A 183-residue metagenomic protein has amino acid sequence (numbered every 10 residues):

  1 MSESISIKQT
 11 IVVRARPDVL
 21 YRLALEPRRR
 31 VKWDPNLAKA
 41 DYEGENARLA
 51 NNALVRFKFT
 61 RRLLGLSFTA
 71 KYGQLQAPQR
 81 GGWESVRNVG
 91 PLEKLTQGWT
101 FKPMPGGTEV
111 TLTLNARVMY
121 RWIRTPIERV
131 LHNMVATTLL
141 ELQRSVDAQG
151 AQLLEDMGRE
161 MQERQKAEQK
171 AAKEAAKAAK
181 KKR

Functional and structural regions predicted by a protein language model:
M1-A50, E141, R164-R183: Hydrophobic ligand-binding cavity/cleft-lining segments
S4-T10, L54, S67, R80 (+2 more regions): Intrinsic-disorder/low-complexity, polar/charged segments enriched in Ser/Thr/Lys/Arg/Asp/Glu/Gln
Q9-I11, Y42, F68-Q74, S85-R87 (+1 more regions): Hydrophobic/aromatic beta-strand elements that line small-molecule binding cavities or substrate pockets in beta-rich
V13-A15, R61-L63, Q76, V89 (+1 more regions): Beta-strand elements of well-folded, non-transmembrane domains
P17-D18, N46-R48, G73-R80, T100-T111: A short, structured loop/turn motif at beta-sheet edges
A53-R61, G82-N88: Short beta-strand segments that buttress and anchor functional surface loops
E84-L140, R144: Beta-strand/loop substructures that line and gate deep hydrophobic ligand-binding cavities in soluble
A148-D156, E163: Charged phosphate-binding loop/patch that engages nucleotide di/tri-phosphates or the phosphate backbone of nucleic
